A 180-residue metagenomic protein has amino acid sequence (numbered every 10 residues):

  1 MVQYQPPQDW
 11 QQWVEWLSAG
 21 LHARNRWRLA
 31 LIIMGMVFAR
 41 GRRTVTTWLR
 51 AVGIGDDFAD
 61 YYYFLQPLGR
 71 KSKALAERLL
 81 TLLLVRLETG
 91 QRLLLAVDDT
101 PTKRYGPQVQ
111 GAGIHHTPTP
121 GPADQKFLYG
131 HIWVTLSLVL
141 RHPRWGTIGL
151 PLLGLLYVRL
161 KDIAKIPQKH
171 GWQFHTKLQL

Functional and structural regions predicted by a protein language model:
M1-L180: Conserved, well-structured functional cores that handle cations and Mg-NTP chemistry
